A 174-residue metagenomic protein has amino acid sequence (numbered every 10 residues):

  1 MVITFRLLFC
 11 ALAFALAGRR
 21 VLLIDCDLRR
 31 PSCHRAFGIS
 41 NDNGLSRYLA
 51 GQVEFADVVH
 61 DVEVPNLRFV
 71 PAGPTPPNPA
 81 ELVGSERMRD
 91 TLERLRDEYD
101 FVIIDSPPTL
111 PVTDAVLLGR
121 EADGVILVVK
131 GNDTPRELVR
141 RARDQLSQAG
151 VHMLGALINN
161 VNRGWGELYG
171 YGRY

Functional and structural regions predicted by a protein language model:
M1-Y174: P-loop NTP-binding module
